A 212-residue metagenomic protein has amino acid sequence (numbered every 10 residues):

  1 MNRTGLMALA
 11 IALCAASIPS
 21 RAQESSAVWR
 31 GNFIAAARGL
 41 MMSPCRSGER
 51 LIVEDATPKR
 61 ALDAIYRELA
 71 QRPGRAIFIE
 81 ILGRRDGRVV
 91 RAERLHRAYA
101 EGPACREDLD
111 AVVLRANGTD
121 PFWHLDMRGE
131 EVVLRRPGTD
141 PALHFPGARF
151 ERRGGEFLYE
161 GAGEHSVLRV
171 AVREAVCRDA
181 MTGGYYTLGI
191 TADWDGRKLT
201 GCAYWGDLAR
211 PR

Functional and structural regions predicted by a protein language model:
M1-M7: Bacterial N-terminal signal peptides that target proteins for export
A8-A16: Bacterial N-terminal signal peptides
E24-S43, G83: Structural detector for short beta-strands of small beta-barrel domains
W29-A37, E101-H124: Tryptophan-anchored aromatic micro-motifs
G31, A70-R94: Flexible glycine-rich surface loops and low-complexity tracts that mediate binding to linear polymers
C45-P58, G118-A171: Central antiparallel beta-sheet cores of small beta-barrel/beta-sandwich binding domains
R85-V90, D179-G183, G189-G201: Short, exposed beta-strand-loop hairpins at the edges of beta-sheets in extracellular/periplasmic proteins
D86-D108: OB-fold/S1-family single-stranded nucleic acid-binding modules
